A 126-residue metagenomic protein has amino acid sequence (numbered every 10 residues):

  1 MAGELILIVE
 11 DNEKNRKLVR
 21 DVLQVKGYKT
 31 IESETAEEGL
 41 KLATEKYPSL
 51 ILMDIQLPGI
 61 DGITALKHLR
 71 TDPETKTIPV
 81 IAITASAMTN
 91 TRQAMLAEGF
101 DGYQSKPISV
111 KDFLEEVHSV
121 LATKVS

Functional and structural regions predicted by a protein language model:
E10: Conserved acidic carboxylate
K14, T35-E38, D61-K67: Acidic catalytic/metal-coordinating carboxylates
K17-V25: Charged docking surfaces used in two-component/phosphorelay signaling
R20, T64, A87-Q104, E115: Alpha4 helix (beta4-alpha4-beta5 surface) of REC/receiver domains from two-component response regulators
G27-E34, L42, Q104: Short hydrophobic/Thr-rich beta-strand motif most characteristic of the beta2 strand and flanking loop of CheY-like
K41, I63-K76: Short amphipathic alpha-helix used as the core "switch/output" element in two-component signaling
D54, T84: Active-site residues of response regulator receiver
P58, K76, M88, K106-P107: The feature encodes the CheY-like receiver
